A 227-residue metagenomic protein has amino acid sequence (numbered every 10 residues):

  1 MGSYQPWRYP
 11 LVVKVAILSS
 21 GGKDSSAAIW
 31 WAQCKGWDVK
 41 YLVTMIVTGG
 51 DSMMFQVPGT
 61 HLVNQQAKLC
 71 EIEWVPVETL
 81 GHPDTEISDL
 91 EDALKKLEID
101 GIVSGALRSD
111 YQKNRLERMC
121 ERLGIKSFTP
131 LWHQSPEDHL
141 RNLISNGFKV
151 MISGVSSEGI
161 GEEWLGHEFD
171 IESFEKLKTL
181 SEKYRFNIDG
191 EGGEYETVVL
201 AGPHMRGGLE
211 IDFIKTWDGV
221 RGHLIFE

Functional and structural regions predicted by a protein language model:
G2-E227: Nucleotide-activated chemistry modules centered on ATP-dependent adenylation/adenylyltransferase
